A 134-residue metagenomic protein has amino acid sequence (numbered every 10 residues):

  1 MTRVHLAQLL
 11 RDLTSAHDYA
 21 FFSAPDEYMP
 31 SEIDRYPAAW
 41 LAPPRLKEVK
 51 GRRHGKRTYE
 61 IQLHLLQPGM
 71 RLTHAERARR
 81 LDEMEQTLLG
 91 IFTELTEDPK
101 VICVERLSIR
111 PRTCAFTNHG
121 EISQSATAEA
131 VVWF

Functional and structural regions predicted by a protein language model:
M1-P30, P44-F134: Charged, amphipathic alpha-helical segments and their flanking helix caps
D34-R45: A short, hydrophobic beta-strand-centered structural micro-motif
